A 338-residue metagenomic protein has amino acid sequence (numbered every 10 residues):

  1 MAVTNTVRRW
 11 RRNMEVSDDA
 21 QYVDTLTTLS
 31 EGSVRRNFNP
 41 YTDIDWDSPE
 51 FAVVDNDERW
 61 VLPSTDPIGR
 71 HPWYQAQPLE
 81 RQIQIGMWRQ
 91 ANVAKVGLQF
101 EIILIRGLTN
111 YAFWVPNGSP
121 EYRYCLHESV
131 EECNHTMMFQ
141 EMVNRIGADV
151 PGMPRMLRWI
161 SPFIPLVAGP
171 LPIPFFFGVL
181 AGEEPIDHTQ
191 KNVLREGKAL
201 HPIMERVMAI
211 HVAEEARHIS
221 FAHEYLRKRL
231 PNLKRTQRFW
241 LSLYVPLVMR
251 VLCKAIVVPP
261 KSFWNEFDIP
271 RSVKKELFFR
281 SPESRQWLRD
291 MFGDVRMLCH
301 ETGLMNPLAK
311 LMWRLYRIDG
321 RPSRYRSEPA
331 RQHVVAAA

Functional and structural regions predicted by a protein language model:
M1-Y122, R145-W159, G169-I173, N232-R235 (+1 more regions): Terminal targeting/low-complexity segments that flank the catalytic cores of oxidoreductases
E80-Q84, I164, E196-G197: Short, charged/polar, low-complexity loop and linker segments that flank or interrupt alpha-helical bundles
W88-V96, G118-N134, P172-F175, H201-E215 (+1 more regions): Alpha-helical scaffold segments that form or flank carboxylate-/histidine-based iron centers
G97-E101, I105, E128-V143, V179-Q190 (+1 more regions): Alpha-helical transition-metal enzyme core signature, strongest for iron centers
N110-N117, V130, N134, E141-D149 (+2 more regions): Alpha-helix capping at helix-to-loop junctions
N117-P120, G182-P185, A199-L200, N232: Alpha-helical structural elements of signaling/regulatory helical domains
R145-I160, V167-A199: All-alpha helical catalytic cores of prenyl diphosphate-utilizing isoprenoid enzymes
T189-V251: Aromatic-anchored, glycine/proline-accented short structural segments that stabilize local strand-turns or short
